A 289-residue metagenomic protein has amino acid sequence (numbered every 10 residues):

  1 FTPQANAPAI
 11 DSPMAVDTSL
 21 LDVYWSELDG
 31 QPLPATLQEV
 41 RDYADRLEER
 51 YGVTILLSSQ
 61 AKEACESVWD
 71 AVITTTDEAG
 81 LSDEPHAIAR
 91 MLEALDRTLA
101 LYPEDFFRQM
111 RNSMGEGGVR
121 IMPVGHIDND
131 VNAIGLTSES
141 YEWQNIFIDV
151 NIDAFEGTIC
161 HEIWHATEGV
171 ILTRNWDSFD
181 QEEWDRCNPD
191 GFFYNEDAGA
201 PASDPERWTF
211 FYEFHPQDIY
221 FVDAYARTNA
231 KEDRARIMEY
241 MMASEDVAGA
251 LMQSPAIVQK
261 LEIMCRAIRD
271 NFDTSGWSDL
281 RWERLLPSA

Functional and structural regions predicted by a protein language model:
P3-R90, A200-H215, K231, M264 (+1 more regions): Non-catalytic architectural context of zinc metalloproteases
L47, L95-M110, I163, T167 (+2 more regions): Hydrophobic, Leu/Ile/Phe/Ala-enriched alpha-helical segments that form helix-helix packing faces
I55, V72-Y141, I152: Auxiliary, metal-adjacent structural segments of Zn-dependent hydrolase domains
M114-A289: Active-site-flanking segments in enzyme catalytic domains
